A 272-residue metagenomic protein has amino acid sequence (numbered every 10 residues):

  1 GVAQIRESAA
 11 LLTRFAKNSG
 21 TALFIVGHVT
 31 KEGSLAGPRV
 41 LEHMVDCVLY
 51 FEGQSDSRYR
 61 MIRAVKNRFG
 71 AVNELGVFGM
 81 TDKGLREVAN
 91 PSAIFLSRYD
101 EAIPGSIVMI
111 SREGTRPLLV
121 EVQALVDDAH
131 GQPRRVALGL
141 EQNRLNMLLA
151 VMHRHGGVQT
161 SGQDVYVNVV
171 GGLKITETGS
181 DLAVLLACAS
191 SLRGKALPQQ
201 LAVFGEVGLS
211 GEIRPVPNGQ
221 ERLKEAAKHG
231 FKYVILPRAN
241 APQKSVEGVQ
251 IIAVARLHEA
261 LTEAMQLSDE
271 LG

Functional and structural regions predicted by a protein language model:
G1-G272: Peripheral, non-AAA+ core regions of ATP-driven protein-machinery
